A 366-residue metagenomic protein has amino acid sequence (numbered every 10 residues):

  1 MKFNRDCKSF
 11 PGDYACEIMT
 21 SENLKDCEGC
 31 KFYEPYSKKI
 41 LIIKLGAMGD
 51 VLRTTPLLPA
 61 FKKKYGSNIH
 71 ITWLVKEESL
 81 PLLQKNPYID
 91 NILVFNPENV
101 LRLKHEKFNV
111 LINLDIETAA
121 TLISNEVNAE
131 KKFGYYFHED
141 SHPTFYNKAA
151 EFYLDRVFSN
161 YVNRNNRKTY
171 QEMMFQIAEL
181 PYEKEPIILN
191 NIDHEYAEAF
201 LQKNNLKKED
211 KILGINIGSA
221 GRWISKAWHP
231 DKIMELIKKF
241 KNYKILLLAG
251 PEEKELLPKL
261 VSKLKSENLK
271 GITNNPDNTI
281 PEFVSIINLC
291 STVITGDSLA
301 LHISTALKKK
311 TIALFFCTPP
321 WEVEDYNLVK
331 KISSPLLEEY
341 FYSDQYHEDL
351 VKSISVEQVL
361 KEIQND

Functional and structural regions predicted by a protein language model:
M1-D366: Catalytic machinery of carbohydrate-active enzymes, primarily nucleotide-sugar-dependent glycosyltransferases
